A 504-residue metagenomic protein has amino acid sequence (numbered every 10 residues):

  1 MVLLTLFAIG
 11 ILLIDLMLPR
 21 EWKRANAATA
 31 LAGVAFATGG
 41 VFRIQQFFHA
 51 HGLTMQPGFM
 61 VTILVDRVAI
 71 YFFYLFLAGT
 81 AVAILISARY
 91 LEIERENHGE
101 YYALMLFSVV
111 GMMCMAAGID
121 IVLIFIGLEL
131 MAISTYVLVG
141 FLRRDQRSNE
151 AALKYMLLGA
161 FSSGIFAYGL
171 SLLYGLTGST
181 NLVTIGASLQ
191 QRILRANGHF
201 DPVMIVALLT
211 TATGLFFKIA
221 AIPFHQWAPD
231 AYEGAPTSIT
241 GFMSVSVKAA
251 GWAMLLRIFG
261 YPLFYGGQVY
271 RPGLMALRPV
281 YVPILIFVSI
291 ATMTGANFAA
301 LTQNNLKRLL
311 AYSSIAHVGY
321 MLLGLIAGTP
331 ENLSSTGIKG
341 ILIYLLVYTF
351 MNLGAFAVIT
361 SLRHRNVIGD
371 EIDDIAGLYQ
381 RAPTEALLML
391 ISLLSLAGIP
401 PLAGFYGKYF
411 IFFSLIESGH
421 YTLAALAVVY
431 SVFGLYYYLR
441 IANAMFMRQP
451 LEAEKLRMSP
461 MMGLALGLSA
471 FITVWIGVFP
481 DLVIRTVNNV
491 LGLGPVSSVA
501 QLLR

Functional and structural regions predicted by a protein language model:
M1-R504: Alpha-helical transmembrane segments of multi-pass membrane proteins predominantly involved in bioenergetics
